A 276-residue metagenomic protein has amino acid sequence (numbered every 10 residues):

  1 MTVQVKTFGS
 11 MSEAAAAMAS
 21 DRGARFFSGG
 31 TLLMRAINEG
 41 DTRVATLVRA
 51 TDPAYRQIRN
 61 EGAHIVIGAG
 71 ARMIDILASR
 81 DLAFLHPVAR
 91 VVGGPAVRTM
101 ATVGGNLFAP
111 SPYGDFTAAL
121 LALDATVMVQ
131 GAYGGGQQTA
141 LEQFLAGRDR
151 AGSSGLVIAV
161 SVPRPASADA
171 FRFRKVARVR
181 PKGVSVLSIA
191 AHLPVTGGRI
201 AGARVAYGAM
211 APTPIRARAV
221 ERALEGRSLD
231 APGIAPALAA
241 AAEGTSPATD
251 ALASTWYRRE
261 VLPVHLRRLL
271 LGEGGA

Functional and structural regions predicted by a protein language model:
M1-A276: C-terminal structural segment of proteins
